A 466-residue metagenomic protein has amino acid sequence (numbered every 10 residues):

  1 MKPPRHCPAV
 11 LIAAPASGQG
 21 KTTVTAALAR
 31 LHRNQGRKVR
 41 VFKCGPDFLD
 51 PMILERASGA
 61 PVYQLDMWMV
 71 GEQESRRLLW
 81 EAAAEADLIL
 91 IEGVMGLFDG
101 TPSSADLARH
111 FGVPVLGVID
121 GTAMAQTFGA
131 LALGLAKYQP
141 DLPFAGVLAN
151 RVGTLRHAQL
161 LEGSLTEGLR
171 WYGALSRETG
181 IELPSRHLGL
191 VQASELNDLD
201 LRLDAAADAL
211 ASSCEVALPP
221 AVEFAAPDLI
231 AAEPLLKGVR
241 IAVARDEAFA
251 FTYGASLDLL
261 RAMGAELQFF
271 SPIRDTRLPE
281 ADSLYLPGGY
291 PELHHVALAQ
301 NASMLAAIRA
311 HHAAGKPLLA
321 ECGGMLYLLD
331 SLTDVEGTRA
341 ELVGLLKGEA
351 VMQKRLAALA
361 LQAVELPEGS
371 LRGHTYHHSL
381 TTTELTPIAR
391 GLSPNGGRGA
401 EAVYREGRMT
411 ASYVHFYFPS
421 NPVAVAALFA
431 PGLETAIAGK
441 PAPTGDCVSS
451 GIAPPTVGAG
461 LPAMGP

Functional and structural regions predicted by a protein language model:
K2-F111, I119-L142, L155-Q159: ATP-dependent carboxylate-amine ligase catalytic core
V113, L169, A313-P317: A short helix->loop->beta-strand "cap" motif at the edges of active sites that frequently abuts
A125-E233: Internal gly/pro-rich beta-alpha loop/helix module that stabilizes soluble enzyme cofactors or their anionic handles
E182-I230, P234-G238, E349-E434: Amide-donor transfer/coupling interface in amidating biosynthetic enzymes
V239-A313: Phosphate-binding active sites in nucleotide-utilizing proteins
L267, P291-E365: Cysteine-nucleophile active-site neighborhood
P441-A442, A463: Short, low-complexity intrinsically disordered segments enriched in A/P/G/S/L with frequent Arg, especially at protein
